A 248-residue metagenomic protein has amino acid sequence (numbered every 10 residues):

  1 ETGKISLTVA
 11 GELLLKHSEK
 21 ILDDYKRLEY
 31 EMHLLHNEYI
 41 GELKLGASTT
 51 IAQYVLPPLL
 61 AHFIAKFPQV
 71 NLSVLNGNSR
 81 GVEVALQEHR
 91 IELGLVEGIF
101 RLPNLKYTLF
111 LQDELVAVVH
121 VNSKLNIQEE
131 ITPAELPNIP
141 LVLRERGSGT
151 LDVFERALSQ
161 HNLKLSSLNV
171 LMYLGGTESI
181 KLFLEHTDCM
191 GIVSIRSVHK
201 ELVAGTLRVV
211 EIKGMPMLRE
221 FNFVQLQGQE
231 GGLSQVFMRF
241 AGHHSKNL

Functional and structural regions predicted by a protein language model:
S6-I40, Q229-G232, H243-K246: Alpha-helical "hinge/linker" immediately C-terminal to small N-terminal DNA-binding modules
T8-G11, L45, A85-Q87, L136 (+2 more regions): Hydrophobic residues within well-ordered alpha-helices
E38-P103: Central regulatory/effector-binding core of bacterial HTH transcription factors
V55, S179, V210-L248: A late-sequence structural motif
N78-E83, Q87-I91, V96-E97, S159 (+1 more regions): Hydrophobic hinge/microswitch elements
L105-V142, R146, Q235: Flexible hinge/capping segments at coil-to-helix
K106-V116, N169, L202-M217: Short beta-strand->loop
P140-N162, G231-G232, L248: Secondary-structure junction motif
